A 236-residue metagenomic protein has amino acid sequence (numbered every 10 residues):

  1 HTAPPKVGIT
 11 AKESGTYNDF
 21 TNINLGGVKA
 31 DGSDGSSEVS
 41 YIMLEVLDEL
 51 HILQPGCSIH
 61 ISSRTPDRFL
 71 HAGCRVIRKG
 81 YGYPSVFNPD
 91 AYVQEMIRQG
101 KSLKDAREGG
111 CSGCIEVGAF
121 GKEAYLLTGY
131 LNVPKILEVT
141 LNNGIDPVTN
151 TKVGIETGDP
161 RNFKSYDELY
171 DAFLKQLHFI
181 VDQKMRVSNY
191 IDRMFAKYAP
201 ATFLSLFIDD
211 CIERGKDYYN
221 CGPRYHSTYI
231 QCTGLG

Functional and structural regions predicted by a protein language model:
H1-G236: Conserved catalytic cores of very large enzyme subunits
